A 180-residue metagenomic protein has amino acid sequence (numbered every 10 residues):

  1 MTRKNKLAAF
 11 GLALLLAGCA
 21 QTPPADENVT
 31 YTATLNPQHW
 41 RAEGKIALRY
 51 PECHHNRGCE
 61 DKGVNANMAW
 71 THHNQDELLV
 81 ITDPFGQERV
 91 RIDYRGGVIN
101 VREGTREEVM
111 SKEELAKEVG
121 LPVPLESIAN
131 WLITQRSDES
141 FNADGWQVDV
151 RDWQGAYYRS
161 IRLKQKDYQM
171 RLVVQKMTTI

Functional and structural regions predicted by a protein language model:
M1-A9: Bacterial N-terminal signal peptides that target proteins for export
L15-G18: C-terminal motif of bacterial Sec signal peptides marking the signal peptidase cleavage site
A20-P23: Bacterial signal peptide processing site
A33-R57: A short, Trp-centered hydrophobic/proline-enriched beta-strand micro-motif
P37-E43, N74-L78, Q154-R162: Short, hydrophobic/aromatic-rich segments at coil-to-beta transitions
G58-Q87, R91-I92, V101: Structural recognition of beta-strand segments within beta-rich domains
R102-E126: Acidic/charged, solvent-exposed loop-and-adjacent secondary-structure segments enriched in E/D, K/R, S/T, and G/P
Q135-I180: Gly/Pro-enriched, hydrophobic low-complexity segments that function as extracytoplasmic propeptides/linkers
